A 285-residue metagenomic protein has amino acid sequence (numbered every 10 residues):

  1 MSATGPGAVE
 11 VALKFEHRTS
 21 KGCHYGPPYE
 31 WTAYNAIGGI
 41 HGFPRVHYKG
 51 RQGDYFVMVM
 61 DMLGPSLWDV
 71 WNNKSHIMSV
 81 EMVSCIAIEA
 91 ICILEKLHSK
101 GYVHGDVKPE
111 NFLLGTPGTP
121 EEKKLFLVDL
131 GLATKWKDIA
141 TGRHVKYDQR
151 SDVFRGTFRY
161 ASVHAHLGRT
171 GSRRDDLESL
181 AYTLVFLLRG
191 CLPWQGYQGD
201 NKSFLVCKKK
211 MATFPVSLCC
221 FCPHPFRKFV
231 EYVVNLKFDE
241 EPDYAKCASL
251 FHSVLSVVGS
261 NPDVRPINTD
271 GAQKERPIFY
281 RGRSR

Functional and structural regions predicted by a protein language model:
M1-Y29: ATP-binding glycine-rich loop module of kinase domains
T32-H41: Structural motif at the C-terminus of the N-lobe alphaC helix and the adjacent alphaC-beta4 loop of the Hanks-type
R45-F56: Short beta-strand micro-motifs within the conserved protein kinase catalytic domain, predominantly in the N-lobe
L63-N73: Structural motif in protein kinase domains
I86-A87: Activation segment signature within eukaryotic-like protein kinase domains
H98-P120: Catalytic-loop of the protein kinase fold
G115-R155: Activation segment/activation loop of eukaryotic-type protein kinase catalytic domains
V163-C222: Conserved C-lobe activation region of Hanks-type protein kinase-like domains
